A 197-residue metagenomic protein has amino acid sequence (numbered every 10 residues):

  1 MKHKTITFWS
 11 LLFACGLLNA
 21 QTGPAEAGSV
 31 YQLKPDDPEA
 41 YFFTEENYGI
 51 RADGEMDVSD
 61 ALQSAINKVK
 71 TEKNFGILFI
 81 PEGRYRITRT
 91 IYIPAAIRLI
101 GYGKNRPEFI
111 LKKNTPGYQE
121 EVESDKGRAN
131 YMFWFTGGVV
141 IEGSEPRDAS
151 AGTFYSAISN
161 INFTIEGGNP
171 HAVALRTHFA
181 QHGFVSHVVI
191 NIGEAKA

Functional and structural regions predicted by a protein language model:
K2-K4, F8-P81, I87-G167, H171-A174 (+2 more regions): Extracellular "leader-to-stem" segments immediately downstream of a signal peptide or signal-anchor in secreted/lumenal
